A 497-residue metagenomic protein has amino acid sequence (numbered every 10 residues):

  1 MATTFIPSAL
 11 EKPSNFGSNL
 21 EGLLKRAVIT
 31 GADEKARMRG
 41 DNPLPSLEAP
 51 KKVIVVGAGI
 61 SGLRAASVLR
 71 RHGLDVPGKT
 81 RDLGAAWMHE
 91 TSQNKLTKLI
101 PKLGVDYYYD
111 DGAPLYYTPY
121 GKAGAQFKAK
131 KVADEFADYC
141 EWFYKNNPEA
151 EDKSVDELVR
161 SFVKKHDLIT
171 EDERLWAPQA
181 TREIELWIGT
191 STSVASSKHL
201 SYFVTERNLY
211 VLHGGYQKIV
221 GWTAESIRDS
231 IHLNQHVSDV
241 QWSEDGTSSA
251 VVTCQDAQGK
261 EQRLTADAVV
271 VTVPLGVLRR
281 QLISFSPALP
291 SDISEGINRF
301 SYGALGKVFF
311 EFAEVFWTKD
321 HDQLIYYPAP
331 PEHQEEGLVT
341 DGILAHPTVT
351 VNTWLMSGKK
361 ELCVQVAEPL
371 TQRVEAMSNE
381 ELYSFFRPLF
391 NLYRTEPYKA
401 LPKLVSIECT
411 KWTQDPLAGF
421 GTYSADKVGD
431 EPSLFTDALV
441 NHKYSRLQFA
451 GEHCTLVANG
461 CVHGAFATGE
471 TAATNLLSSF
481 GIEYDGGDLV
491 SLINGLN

Functional and structural regions predicted by a protein language model:
M1-N497: FAD-dinucleotide binding site
